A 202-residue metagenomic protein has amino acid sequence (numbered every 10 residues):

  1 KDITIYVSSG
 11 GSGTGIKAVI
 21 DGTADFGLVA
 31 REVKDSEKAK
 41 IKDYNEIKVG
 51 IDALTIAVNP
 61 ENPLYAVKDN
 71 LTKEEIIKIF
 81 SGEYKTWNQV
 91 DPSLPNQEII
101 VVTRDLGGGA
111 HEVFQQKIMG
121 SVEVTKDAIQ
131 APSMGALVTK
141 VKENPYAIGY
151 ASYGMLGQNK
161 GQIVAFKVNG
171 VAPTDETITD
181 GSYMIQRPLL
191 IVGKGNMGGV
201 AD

Functional and structural regions predicted by a protein language model:
K1-D202: Exported/periplasmic ABC-transporter solute-binding proteins
